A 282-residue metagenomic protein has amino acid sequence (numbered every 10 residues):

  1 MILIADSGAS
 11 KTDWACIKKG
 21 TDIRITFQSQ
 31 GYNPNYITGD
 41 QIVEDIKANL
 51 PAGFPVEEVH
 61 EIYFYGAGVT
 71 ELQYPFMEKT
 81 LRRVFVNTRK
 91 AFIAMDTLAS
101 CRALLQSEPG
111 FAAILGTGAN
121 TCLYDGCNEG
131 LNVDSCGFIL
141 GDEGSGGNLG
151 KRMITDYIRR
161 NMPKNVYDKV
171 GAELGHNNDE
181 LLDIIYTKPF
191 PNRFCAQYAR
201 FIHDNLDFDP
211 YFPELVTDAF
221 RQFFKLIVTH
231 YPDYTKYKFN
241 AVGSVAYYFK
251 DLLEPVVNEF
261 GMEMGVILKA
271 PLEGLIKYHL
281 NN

Functional and structural regions predicted by a protein language model:
M1-I62, R83, L104-F111, I154-N282: ATP-binding/phosphotransfer module of carbohydrate and carboxylate kinases, centering on a glycine-rich
T70-Y167: Phosphate-binding/catalytic loop of phosphoryl-transfer enzymes
